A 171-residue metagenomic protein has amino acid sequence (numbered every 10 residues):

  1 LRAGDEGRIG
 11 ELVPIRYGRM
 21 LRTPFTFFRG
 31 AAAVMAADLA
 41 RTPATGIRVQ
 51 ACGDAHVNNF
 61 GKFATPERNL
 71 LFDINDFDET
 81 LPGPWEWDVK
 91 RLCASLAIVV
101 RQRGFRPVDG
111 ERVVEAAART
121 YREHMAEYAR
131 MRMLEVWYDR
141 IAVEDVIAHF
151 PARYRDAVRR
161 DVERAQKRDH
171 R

Functional and structural regions predicted by a protein language model:
L1-A36, G83, I98, V108-R171: Broad phosphate/nucleotide-binding scaffolds in NTP-utilizing and phosphate-metabolizing enzymes
F25, T42-G46: An N-terminal domain-cap segment
D38-A40: Short secondary-structure capping/turn segments at boundaries of alpha-helices and beta-strands
G46-C52, H56-R103, E111, T120-E123: Catalytic activation segment of kinase domains across protein kinase-like and atypical kinase folds
